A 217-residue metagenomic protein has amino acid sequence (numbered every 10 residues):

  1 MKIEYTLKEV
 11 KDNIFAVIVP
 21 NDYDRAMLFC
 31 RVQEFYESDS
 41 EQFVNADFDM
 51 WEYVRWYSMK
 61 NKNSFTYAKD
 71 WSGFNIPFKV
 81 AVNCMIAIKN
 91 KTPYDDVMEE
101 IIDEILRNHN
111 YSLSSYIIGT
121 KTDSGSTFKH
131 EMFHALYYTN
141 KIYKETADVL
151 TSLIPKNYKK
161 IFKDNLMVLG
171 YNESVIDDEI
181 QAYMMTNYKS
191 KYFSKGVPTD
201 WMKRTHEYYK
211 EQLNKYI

Functional and structural regions predicted by a protein language model:
M1-S115: A metal-dependent hydrolase signature that marks the N-terminal structural subdomain at the beginning of catalytic folds
D95, E99-G119, T151-I217: Metalloprotease/metallohydrolase-associated module, dominated by Zn2+-dependent proteases
T122-D123, K141: Short coil/turn linker and secondary-structure boundary residues
S126-T139: Active-site recognition of the HExxH zinc-binding catalytic motif
N140-K141, F193: Extended, well-ordered protein cores
K141-I142, N187: A generic structural signal for secondary-structure junctions that act as hinges or helix/strand caps at the edges
I142-S152: Short acidic alpha-helical/loop segments enriched in Asp/Glu that coordinate divalent cations
